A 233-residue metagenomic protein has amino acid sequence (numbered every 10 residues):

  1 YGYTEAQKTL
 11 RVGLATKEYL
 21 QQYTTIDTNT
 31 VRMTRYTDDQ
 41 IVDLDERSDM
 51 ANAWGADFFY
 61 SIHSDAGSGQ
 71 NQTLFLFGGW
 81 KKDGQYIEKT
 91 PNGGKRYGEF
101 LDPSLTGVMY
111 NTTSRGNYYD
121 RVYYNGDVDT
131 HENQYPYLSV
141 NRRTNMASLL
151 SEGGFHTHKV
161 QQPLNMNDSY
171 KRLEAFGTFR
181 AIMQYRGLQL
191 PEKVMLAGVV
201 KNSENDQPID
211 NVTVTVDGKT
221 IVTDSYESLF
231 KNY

Functional and structural regions predicted by a protein language model:
Y1-K95: Catalytic-core regions of hydrolytic enzymes
Q22-D38, S61-H63, M109-R121, R186-K193: Surface-exposed patches in mature extracellular/periplasmic domains of secreted proteins
F58-G69, L76-G79, G116-L190: Active-site-adjacent mobile loop/cap segments within catalytic or ligand-binding domains
Q72, K193-M195, I209-T213: Exposed beta-strand and adjacent loop surfaces of beta-rich binding modules that mediate intermolecular recognition
K89-D120: Acidic, glycine-rich loop-and-strand cores that form catalytic or ligand-binding grooves in diverse globular domains
P191, V199-D210: Structural motif
N211-Y233: Short, acidic Ser/Thr/Gly-rich low-complexity loop/linker segments typical of extracellular and cell-surface proteins
